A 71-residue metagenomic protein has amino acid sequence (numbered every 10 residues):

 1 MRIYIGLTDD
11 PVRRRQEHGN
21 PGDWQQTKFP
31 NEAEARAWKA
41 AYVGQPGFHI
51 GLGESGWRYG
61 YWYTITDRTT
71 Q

Functional and structural regions predicted by a protein language model:
M1-R2, D9-R13, H18-Q71: Boundary/linker segments flanking structured domains
